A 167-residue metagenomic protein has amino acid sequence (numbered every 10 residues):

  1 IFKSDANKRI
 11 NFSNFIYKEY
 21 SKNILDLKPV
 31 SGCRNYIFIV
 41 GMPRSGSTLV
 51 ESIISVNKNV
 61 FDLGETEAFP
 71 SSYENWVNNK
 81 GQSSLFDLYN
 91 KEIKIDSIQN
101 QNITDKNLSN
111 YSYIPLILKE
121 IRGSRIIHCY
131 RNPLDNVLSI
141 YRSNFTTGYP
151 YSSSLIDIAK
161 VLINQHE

Functional and structural regions predicted by a protein language model:
I1-I98: Alpha-helical solenoid repeat scaffolds of the TPR/TPR-like class and their adjacent stem/linker regions that mediate
N57-L63, A68-V77, S97-E167: PAPS-dependent sulfotransferase catalytic domain
